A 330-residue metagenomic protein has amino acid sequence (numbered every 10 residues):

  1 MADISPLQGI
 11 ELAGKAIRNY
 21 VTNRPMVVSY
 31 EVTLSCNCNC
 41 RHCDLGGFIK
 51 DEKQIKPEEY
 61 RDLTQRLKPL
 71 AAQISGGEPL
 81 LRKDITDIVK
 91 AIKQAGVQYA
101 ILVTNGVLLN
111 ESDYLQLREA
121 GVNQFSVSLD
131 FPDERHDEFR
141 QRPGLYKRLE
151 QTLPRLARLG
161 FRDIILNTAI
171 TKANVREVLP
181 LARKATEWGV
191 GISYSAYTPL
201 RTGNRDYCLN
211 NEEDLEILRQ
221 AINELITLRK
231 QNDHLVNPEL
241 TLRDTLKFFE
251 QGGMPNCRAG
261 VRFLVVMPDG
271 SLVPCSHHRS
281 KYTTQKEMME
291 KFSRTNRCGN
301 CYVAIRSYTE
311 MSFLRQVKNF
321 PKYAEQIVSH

Functional and structural regions predicted by a protein language model:
M1, K53-I55, L115, E119-A120 (+4 more regions): Radical SAM enzyme [4Fe-4S]-AdoMet core and its adjacent flexible, acidic and glycine-rich loops/tails across
A2-Q124, I217, Y323, H330: Conserved alpha-helical substructure of the radical SAM core
V21, P25-S29, L240-L246, L264 (+1 more regions): Short, intrinsically disordered, charge-biased short linear motifs at domain edges
Y30, L34-N37, Q251, F292-T295: Processing junctions and N-termini across compartments
S35, N39, G46, G260 (+2 more regions): Cys/His-rich metal-chelating microdomains
C43, G47-K50, L264, Y282 (+1 more regions): Cys/His-rich zinc-coordinating "finger/knuckle" motifs
E59-K68, L156, A185, M288-T295: Alpha-helix C-terminal capping segments
G252-N256, D269-H330: Flexible mid-to-C-terminal extensions adjoining Fe-S/redox cofactors in radical SAM and related proteins
